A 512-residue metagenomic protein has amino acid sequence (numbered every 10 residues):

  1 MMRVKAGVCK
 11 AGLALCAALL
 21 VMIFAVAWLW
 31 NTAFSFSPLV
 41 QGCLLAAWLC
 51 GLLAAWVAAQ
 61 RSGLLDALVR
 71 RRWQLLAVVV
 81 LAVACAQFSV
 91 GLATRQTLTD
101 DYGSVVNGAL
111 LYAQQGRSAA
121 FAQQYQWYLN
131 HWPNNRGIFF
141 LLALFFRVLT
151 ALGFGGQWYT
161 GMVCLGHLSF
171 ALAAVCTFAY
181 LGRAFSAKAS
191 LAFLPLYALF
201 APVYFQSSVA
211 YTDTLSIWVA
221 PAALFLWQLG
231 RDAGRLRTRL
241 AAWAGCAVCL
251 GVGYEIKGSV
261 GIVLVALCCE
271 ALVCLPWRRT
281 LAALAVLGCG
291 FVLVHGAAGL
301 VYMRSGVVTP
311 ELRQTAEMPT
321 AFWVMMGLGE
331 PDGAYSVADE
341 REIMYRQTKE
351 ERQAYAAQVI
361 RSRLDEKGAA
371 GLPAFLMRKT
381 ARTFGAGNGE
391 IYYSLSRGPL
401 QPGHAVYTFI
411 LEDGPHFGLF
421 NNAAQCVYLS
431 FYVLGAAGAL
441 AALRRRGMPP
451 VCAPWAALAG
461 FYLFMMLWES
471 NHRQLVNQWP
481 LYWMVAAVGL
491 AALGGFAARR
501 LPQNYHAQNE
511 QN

Functional and structural regions predicted by a protein language model:
M1-F88, A283-G288, L501-N504, N509: Start-transfer (signal-anchor) and selected internal transmembrane alpha helices of multi-pass inner/ER membrane
W30-A46, Q157-G161, L165-G166, K379-A457: Membrane-interface anchor segments at the N-terminal boundary of transmembrane helices in multi-pass membrane enzymes
A82-A84, G166, A192-L199, L250 (+1 more regions): Short helix- or helix-capping micro-motifs that position conserved polar/aromatic residues at function-defining sites
N107-L110, Y125-F154: Short hydrophobic/aromatic helix or loop-helix immediately within or flanking a transmembrane segment in polytopic
Q115-A120, M303-G403: Membrane-proximal stem/loop segments at transmembrane-domain junctions that anchor or position
G156, T177-L199, P449-C452: Transmembrane-helix signature of polytopic, membrane-embedded enzymes that assemble or transfer cell-envelope glycans
G161-A184, A222, L434-L440: Transmembrane-helix motifs of polytopic, lipid-linked glycan transferases
P202-S216: Short acidic/glycine- and proline-prone juxtamembrane loop motifs at membrane-interface regions of multi-pass membrane
